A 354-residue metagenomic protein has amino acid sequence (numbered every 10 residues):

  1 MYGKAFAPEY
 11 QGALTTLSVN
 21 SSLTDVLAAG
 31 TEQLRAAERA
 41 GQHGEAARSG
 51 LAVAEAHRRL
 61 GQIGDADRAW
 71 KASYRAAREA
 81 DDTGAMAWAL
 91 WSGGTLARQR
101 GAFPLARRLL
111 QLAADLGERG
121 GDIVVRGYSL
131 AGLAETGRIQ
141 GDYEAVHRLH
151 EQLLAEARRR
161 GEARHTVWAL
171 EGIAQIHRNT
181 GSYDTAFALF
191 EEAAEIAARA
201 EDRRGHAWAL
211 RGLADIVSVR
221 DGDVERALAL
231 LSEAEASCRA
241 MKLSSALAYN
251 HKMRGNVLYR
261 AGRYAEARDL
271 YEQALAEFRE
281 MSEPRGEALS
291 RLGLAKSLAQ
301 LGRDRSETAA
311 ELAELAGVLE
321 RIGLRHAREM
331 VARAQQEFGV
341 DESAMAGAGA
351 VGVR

Functional and structural regions predicted by a protein language model:
M1-Y2, E9, T16, N20-A40 (+4 more regions): Amphipathic alpha-helices of TPR/Sel1-like and other helical repeat/solenoid scaffolds
A5-A7, A13-L14, E280-R354: C-terminal non-catalytic interaction modules
A7-S22, E45-G61, A85-A102, V125-G141 (+6 more regions): Tandem amphipathic alpha-helical repeat scaffolds
N20, E38-Q42, R59, A76-D82 (+11 more regions): Short coil/turn linkers that connect adjacent helices within long alpha-helical scaffolds, especially alpha-solenoid
L23, G30-E32, S49, A56 (+9 more regions): Generic L/I/V-rich hydrophobic alpha-helical segments across diverse proteins
V26, A66, A106, V146 (+4 more regions): Single-residue signature of alpha-solenoid repeat helices
I63-E144, L153, R158, R164: A generic tandem-repeat structural signature
